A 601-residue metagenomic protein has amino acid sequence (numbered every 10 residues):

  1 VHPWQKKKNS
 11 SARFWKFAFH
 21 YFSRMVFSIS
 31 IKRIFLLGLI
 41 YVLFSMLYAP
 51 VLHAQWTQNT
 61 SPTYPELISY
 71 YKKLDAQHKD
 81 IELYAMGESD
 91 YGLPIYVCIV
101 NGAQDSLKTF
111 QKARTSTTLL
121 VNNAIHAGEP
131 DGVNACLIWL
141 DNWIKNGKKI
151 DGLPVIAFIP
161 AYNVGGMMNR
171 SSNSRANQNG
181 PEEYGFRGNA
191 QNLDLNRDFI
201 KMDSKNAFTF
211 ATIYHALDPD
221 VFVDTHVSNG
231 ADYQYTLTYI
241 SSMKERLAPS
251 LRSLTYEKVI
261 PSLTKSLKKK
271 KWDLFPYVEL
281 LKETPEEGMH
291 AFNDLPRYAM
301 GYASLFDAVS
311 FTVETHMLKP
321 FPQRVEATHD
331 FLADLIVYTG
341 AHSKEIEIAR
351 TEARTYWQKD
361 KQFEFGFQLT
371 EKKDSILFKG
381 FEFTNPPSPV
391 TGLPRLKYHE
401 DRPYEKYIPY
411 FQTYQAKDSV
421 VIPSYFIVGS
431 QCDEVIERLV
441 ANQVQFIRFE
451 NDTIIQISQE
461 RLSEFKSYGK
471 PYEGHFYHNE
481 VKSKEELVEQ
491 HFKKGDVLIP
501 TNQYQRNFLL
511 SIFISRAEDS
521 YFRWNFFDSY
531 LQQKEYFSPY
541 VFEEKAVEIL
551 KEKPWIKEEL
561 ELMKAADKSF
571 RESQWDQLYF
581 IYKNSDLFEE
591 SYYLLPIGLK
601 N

Functional and structural regions predicted by a protein language model:
V1, A18-W56: Bacterial Sec-dependent N-terminal signal peptides
A12, S30, V51-N601: Structured catalytic-domain cores with a bias toward divalent-metal coordination
